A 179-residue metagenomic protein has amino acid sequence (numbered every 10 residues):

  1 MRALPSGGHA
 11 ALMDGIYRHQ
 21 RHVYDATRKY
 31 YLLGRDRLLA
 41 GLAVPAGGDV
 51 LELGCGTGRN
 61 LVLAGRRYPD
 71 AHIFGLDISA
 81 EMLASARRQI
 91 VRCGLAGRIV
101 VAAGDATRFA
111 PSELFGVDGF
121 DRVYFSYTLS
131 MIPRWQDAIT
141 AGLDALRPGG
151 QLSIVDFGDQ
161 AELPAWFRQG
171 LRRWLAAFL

Functional and structural regions predicted by a protein language model:
M1-V44, R59-L63, G170-L171, L175: Conserved class I S-adenosyl-L-methionine
L4, S153-L179: C-terminal alpha-helical "lid/dimerization" subdomain adjacent to the S-adenosyl-L-methionine
G47, L146-Q151: Short glycine-dipeptide loop
L51-L53, T57-F109: Class I SAM-dependent methyltransferase SAM/SAH-binding core
P111-V123: A short acidic, Gly/Pro-enriched loop at the edge of an enzyme's catalytic core that lines a small-molecule cofactor
D121-R134: A short SAM/SAH-binding and catalytic strip from SAM-dependent methyltransferases
Q136-P148: A short glycine-rich, Lys/Arg-flanked "PGG" loop and its adjoining helix->strand segment in the class I
